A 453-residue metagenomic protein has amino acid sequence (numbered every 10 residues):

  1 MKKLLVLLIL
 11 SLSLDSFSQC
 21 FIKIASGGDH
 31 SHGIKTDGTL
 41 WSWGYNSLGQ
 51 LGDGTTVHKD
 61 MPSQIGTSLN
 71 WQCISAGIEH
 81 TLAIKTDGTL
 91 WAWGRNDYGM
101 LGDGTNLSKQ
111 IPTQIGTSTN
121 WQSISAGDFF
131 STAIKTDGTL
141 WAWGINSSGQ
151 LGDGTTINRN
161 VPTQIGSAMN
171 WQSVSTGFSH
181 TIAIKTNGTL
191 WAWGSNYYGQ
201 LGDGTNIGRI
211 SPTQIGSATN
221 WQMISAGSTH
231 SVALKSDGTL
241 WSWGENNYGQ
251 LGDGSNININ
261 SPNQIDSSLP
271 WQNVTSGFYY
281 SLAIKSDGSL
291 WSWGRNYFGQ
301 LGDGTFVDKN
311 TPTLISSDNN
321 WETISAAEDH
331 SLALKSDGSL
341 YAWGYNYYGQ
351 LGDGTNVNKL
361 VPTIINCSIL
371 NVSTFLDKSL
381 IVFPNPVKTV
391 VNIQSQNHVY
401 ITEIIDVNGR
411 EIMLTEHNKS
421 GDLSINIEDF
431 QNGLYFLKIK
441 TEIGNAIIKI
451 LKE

Functional and structural regions predicted by a protein language model:
M1-L4, K452-E453: Positively charged n-region of N-terminal signal peptides that target proteins for export
L4-S13: Sec-dependent N-terminal signal peptides
F17-S47, D53-T56, P62-S63, A327 (+4 more regions): An edge-strand/N-cap motif at the start of beta-rich repeat modules
H30-G33, S42, H80-A83, A92 (+11 more regions): Conserved core positions of repeat-based scaffolds
T36-T39, L69-C73, T86-T89, Q110-I111 (+18 more regions): Tandem repeat domain/solenoid detector
G44-M61, G94-I111, G144-V161, G194-S211 (+3 more regions): Short glycine/serine- and acidic-residue-enriched loop/turn motifs that recur at repeat junctions
K359-N371: A recurrent domain-boundary module in secreted/ectodomain proteins
F375-E453: C-terminal outer-membrane/trafficking sorting elements
